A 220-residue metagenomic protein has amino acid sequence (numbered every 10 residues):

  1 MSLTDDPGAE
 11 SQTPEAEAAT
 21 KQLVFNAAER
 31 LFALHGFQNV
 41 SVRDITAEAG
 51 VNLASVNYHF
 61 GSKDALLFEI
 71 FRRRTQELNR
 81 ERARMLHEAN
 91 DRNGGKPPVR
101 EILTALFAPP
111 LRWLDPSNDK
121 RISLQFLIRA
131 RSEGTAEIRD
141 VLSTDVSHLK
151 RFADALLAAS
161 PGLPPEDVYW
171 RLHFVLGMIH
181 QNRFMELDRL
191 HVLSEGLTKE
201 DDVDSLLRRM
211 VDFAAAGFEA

Functional and structural regions predicted by a protein language model:
M1-A19: N-terminal intrinsically disordered/low-complexity leader segments
M1-P7, V146-A220: C-terminal peripheral helix-coil segments that are non-catalytic and often amphipathic
E17, K21, F25-E29: Short, leucine-enriched amphipathic alpha-helices that occur as contiguous helical runs
L23, L31-A65, E69-R73: Helix-turn-helix
A65, R74-A89: Conserved phosphoryl-transfer catalytic core
A83-K120, L172: Hydrophobic alpha-helical connector segments
E101, I122-S123, G134-S160: Amphipathic alpha-helical packing segments from all-alpha helical-bundle domains
L106-P110, L124-R131, V175, I179 (+1 more regions): Short alpha-helical scaffolding segments that buttress acidic/His motifs in well-ordered protein cores
